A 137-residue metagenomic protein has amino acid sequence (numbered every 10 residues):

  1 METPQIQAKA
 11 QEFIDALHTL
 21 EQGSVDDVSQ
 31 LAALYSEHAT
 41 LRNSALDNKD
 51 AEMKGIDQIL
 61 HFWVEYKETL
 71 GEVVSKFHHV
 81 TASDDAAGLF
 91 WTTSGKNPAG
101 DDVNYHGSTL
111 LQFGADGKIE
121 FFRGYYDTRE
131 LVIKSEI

Functional and structural regions predicted by a protein language model:
M1-E37, E136-I137: Short, low-complexity N-terminal intrinsically disordered segments enriched in polar/charged residues
E2-Q5, V64-I137: A beta-strand edge to alpha-helix "cap/lid" segment located at domain peripheries
I6, V28-D84: A solvent-exposed, acidic/Ser-Thr-rich amphipathic alpha-helical stretch
Q11-L17, V28, D57, K67 (+2 more regions): Generic N-terminal initiation segments characterized by hydrophobic and/or small/turn-forming residues
F13, L31-A32, A39, G55 (+5 more regions): Hydrophobic pocket/interface hotspot
A16-L20, R42, G95: Alpha-helix C-capping/helix-to-loop hinge sites
